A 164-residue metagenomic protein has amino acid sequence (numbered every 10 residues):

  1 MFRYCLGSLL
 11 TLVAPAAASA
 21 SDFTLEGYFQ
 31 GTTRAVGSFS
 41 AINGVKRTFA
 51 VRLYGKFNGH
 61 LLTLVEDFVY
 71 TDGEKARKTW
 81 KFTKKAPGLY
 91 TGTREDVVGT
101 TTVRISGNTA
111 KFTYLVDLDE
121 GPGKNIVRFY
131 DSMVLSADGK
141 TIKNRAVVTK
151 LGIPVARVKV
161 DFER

Functional and structural regions predicted by a protein language model:
C5-P15: Bacterial N-terminal signal peptides
S19-A20, E120: A short, acidic/glycine-rich surface segment
A20-T32, K81, S132: N-terminal helix-cap/turn-to-beta initiation motif at the start of protein domains
F29-G37, N144: A short, Trp-centered hydrophobic/proline-enriched beta-strand micro-motif
V36-P122, Y130-V134: Central antiparallel beta-sheet cores of small beta-barrel/beta-sandwich binding domains
G44-R47, N125, P154-R157: Beta-sandwich strand segments
R128-R164: Glycine-rich, aromatic-bearing surface loops/beta-hairpins
